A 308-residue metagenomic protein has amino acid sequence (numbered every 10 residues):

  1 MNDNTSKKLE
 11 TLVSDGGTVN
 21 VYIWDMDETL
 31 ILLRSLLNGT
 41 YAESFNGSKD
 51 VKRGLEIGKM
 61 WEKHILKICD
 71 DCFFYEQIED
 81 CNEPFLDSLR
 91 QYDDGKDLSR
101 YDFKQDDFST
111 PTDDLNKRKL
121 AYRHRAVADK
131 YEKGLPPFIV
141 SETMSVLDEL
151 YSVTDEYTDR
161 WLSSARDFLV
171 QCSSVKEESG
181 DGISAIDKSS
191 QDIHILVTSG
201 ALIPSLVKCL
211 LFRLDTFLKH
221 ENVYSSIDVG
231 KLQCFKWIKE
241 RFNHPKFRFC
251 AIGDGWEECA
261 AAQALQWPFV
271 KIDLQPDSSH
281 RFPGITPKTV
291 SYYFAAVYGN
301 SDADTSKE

Functional and structural regions predicted by a protein language model:
M1-V21, M26, L30-E308: HAD-like aspartate-dependent phosphatase fold
